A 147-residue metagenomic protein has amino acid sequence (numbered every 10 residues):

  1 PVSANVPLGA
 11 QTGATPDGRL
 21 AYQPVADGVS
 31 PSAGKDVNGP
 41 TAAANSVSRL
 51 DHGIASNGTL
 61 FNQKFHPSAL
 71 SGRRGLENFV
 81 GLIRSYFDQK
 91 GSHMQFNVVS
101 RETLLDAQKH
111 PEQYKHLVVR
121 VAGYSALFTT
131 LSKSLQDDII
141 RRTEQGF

Functional and structural regions predicted by a protein language model:
P1-F147: Acidic, glycine-enriched catalytic cores built around paired aspartates
